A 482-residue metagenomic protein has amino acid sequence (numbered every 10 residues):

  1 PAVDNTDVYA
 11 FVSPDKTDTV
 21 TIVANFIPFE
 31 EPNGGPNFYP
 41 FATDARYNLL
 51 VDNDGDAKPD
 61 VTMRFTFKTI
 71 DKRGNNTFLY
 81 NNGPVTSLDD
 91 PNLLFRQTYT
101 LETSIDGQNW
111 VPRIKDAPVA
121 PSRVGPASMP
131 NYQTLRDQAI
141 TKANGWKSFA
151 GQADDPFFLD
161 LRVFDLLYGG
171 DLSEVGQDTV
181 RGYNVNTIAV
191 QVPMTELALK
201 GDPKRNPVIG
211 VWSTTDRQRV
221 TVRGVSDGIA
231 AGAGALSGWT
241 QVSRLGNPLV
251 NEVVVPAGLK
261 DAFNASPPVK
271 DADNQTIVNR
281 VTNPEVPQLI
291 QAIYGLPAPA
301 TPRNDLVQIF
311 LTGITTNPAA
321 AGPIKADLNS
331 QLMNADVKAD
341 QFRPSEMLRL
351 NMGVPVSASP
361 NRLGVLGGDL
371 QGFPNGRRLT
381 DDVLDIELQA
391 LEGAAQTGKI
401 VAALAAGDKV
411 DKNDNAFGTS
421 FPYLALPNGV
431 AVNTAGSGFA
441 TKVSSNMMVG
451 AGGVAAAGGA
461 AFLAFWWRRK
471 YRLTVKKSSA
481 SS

Functional and structural regions predicted by a protein language model:
P1-F439: Surface-exposed extracytoplasmic segments
G83, D178, T441, M447 (+1 more regions): Residue-level marker of intrinsically disordered, low-complexity segments enriched for small/polar residues
F149, G438, S445-N446, S479-S482: Compositionally biased regions
T434-W466: C-terminal cell-surface addressing/anchoring modules of secreted/extracellular proteins
G459-S482: C-terminal membrane-anchoring or membrane-association module
